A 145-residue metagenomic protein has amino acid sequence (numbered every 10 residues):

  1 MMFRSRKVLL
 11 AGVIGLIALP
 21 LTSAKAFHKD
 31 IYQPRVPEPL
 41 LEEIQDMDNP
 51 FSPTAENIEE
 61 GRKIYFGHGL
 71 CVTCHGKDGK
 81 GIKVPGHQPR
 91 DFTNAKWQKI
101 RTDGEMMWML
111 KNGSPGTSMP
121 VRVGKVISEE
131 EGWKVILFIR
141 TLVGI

Functional and structural regions predicted by a protein language model:
M1-D46: N-terminal export/targeting leaders of redox proteins
K25-Y32, P85-D91, M109-L142: Axial heme c-ligation environment in periplasmic c-type cytochrome domains
P34-F66: Electrostatic cytochrome c docking/interface patches
S52, H75, T93, P120-V123: Residue-level detector of conserved, well-ordered beta-strand and adjacent loop positions that form binding/recognition
E56, E60, R101-E105, S118 (+1 more regions): Extracytoplasmic/secreted proteins, especially bacterial periplasmic and envelope-associated proteins
G61, H68-K77, V135-I139: The canonical Cys-X-X-Cys-His
T73-K111: Gly/Gly-Pro-rich "capping" loops immediately C-terminal to redox-active cysteine motifs in periplasmic/lumenal
